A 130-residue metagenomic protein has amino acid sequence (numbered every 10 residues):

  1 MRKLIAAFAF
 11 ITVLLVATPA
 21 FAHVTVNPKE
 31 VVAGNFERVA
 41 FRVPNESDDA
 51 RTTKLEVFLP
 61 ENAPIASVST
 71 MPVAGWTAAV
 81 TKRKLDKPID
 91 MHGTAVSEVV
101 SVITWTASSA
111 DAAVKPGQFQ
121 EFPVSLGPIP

Functional and structural regions predicted by a protein language model:
M1-F8: Bacterial N-terminal signal peptides that target proteins for export
A17-P19: N-terminal signal peptide c-region/cleavage motif recognized by signal peptidases
V31-A33, P130: Extracytoplasmic/periplasmic copper-protein system
G34-V39, Q120-E121: Short, solvent-exposed loop/turn segments enriched in Ser/Thr/Gly
E37, R42-A74: Low-complexity, serine/threonine/proline/glycine-rich extracellular segments that form mucin-like
A63-S101: A surface/secretory-pathway sequence property marking extracellular, secreted, or lumenal proteins enriched
T106-I129: Low-complexity, intrinsically disordered segments enriched in Ser/Thr together with acidic residues
